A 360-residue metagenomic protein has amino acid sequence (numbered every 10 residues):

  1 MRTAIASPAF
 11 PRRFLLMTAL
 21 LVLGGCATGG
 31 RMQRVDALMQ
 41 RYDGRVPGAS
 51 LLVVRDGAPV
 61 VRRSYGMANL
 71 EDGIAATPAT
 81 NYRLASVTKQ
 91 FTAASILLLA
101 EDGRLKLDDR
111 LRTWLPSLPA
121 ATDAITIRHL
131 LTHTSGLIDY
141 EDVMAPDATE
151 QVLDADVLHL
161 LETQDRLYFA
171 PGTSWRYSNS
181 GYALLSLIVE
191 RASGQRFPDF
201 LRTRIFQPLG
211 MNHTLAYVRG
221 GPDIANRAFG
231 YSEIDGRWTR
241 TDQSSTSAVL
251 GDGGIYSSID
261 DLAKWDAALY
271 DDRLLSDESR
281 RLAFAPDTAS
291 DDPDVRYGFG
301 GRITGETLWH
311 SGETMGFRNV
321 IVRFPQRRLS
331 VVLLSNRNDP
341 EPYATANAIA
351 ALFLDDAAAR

Functional and structural regions predicted by a protein language model:
R2-L15: Bacterial N-terminal signal peptides that target proteins for export
R13, L21, S117, H133-G136 (+4 more regions): Residues within well-ordered alpha-helical secondary structure of globular protein domains
A19-A27: Hydrophobic h-region of N-terminal signal peptides that target proteins for export in Gram-negative bacteria
C26-S64, E190-T203, Q207-P208, A225 (+1 more regions): Catalytic loop of the DD-peptidase/beta-lactamase superfamily, centered on the K-T-G motif and neighboring
L51-A58, R83-K106, R110, L130 (+4 more regions): Alpha-helical scaffold elements that line and support the substrate/ligand-binding pocket of soluble hydrolases
V60, L118-I125, G136-D142, P208-V218 (+1 more regions): Secretory-pathway/luminal and periplasmic proteins that interact with or process carbohydrate-rich
S64, E141-D223, T241, S247-A263: Catalytic-site signature segments of enzymes, centered on catalytic residues
M67-N179, Q195, S232-D242: Active-site-proximal loop and beta-strand segments within enzyme catalytic domains
